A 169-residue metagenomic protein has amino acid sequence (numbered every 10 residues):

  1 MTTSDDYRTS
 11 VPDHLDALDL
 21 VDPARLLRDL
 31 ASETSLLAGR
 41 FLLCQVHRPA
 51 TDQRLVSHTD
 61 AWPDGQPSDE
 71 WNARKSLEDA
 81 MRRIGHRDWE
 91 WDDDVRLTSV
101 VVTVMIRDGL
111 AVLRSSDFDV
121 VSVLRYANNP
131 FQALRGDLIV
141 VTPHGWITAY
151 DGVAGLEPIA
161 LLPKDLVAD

Functional and structural regions predicted by a protein language model:
M1, D22, S122-D169: Divalent-metal-activated hydrolytic enzyme cores
M1-L30, H47-L55, T98, V102-M105: N-terminal membrane-targeting/anchoring modules of bacterial envelope and secretion proteins
L18, W62, P67-W71, L162-D169: Short acidic-hydrophobic catalytic motif
R28-W89, V112, D137-I139, G145 (+1 more regions): Conserved beta-strand-loop surface patch within small alpha/beta domains used for substrate/adaptor or ligand engagement
S35-L36, V95, N129-Q132: Solvent-exposed alpha-helices and their adjacent loops that cap or buttress functional pockets in soluble metabolic
W91-L97: Short glycine/proline-enriched loop/turn "hinge" motifs that connect secondary-structure elements and lie
R107-L113: Short acidic, S/G/P-rich loop/turn micro-motifs used as interaction or catalytic elements
R114-L124: "Short basic amphipathic alpha-helical interaction patches in structured regions
